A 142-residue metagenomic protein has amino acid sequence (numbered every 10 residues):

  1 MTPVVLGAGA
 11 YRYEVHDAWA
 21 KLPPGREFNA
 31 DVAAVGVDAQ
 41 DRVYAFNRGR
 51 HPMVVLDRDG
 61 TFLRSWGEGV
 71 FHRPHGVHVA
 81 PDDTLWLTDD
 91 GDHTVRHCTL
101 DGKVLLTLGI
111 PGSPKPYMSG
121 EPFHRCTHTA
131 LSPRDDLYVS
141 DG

Functional and structural regions predicted by a protein language model:
M1-G142: Eukaryotic scaffold repeat domains enriched in small/polar residues
